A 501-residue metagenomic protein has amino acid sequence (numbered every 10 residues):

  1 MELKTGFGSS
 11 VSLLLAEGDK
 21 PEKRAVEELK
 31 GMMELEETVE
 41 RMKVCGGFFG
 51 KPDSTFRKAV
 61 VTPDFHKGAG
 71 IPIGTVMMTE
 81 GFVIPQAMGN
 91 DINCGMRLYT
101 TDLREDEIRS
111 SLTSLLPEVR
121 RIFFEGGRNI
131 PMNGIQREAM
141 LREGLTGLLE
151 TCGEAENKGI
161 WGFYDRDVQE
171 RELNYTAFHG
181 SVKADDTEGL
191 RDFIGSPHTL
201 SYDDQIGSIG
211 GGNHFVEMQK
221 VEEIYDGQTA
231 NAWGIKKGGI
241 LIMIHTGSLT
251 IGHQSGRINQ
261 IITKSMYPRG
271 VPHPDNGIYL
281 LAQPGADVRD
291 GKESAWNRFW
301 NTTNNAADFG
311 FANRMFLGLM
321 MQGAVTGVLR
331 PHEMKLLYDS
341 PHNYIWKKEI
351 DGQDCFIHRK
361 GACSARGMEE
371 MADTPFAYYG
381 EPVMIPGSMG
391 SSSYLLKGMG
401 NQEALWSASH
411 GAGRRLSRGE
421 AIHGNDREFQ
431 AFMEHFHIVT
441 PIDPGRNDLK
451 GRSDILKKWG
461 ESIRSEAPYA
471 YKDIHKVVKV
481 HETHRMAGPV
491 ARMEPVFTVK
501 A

Functional and structural regions predicted by a protein language model:
E2-G47, S54-V60, K67-M77, F82-A87 (+3 more regions): Domain-length cofactor-binding catalytic modules of enzymes
D64-F65, N93, T101, T246-G247: An acidic- and aromatic-residue-enriched active-site/binding cleft used to recognize and process polar
F82-G89, C94-D102: N-terminal cap/recognition module
E105: Patatin-like phospholipase
